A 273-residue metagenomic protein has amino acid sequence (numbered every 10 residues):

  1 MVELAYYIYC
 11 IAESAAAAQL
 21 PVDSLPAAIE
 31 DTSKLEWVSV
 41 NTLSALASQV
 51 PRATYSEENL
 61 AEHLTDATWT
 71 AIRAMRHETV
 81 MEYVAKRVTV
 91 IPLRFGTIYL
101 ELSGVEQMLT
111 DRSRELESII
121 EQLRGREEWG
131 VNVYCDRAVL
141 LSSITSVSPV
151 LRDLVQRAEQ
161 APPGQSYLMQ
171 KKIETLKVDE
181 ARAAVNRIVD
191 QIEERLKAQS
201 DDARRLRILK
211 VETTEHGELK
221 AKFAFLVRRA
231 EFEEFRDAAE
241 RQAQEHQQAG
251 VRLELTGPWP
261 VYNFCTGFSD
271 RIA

Functional and structural regions predicted by a protein language model:
M1-A273: An interfacial alpha-helical scaffold signature
